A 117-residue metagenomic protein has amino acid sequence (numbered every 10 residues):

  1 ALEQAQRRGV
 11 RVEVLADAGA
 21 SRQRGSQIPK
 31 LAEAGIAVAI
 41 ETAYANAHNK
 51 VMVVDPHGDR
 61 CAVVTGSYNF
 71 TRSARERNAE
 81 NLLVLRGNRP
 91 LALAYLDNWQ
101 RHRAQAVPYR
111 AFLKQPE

Functional and structural regions predicted by a protein language model:
A1-E117: PLD/PLD-like phosphodiesterase catalytic module centered on the HKD motif
